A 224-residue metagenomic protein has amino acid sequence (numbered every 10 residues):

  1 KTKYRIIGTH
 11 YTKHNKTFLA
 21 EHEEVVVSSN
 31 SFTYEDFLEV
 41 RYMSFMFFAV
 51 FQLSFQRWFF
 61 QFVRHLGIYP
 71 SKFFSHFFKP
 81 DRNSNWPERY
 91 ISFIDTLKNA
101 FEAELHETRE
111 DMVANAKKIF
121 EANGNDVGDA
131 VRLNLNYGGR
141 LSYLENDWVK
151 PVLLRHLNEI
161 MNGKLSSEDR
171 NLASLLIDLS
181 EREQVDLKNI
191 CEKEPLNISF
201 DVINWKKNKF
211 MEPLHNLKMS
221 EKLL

Functional and structural regions predicted by a protein language model:
K1-Y69, P195-I203, F210-L224: A structural motif corresponding to the C-terminal lobe/cap of the Radical SAM core domain
L38-D147: C-terminal non-catalytic alpha-helical accessory regions
V113-L224: Charge-dense, extended regions
